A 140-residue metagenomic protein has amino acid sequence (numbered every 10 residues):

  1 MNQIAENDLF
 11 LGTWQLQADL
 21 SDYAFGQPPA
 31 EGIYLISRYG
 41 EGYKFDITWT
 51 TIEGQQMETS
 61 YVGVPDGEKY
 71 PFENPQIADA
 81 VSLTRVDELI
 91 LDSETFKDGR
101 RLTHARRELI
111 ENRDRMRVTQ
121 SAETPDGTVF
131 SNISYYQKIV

Functional and structural regions predicted by a protein language model:
N2-V140: Hydrophobic small-molecule pocket/channel-lining residues, especially in calycin-type beta-barrels
